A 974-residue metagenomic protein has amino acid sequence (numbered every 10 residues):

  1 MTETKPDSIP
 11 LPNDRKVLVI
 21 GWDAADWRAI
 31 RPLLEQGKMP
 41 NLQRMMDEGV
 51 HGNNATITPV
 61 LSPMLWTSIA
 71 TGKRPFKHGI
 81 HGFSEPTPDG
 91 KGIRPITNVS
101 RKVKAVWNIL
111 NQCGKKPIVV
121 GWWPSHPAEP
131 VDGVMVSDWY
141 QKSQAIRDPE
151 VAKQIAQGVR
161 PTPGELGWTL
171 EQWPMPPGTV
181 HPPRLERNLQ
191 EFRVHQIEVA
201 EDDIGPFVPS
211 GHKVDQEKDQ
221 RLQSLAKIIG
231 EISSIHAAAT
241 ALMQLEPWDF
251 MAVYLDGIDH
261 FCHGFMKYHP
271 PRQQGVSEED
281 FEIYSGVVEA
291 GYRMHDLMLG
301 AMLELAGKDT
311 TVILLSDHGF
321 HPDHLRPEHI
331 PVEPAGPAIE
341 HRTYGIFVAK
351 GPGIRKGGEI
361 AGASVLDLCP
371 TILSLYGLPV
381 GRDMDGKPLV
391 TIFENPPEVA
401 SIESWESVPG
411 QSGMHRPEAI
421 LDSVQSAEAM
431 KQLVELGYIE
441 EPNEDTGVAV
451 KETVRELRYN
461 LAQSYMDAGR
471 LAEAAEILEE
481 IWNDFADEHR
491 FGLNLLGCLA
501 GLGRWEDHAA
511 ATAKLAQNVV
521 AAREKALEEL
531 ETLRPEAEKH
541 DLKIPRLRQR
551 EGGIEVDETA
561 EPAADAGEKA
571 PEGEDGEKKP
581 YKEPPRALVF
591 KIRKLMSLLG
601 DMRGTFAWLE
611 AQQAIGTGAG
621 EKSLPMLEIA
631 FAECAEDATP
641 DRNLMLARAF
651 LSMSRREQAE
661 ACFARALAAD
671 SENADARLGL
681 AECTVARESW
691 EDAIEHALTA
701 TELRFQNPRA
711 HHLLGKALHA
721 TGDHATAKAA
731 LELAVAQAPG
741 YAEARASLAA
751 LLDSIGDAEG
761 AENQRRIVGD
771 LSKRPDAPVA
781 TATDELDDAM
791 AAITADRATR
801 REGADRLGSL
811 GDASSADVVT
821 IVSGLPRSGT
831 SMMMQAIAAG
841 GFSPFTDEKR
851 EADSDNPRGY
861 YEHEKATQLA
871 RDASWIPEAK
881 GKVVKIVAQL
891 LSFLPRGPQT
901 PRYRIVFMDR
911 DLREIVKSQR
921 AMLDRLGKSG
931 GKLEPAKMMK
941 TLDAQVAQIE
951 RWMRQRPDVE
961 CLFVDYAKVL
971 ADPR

Functional and structural regions predicted by a protein language model:
P6, T311-G351, D385, S401-W405: Histidine-centered active-site microenvironments of extracellular/periplasmic hydrolases and transferases
N41, A290-P331, I372: Metal-dependent active-site segment of extracytoplasmic phospho-/sulfohydrolases and closely related
I57, R800-K880: PAPS-dependent sulfotransferase catalytic core
R74-E279: His/Asp/Glu-rich, glycine-adjacent segments that coordinate divalent cations and/or stabilize oxyanion chemistry on
G300-L303, H329-P379, N395: Substrate-binding rim/cap in mid-to-C-terminal beta-strand-loop elements of soluble/periplasmic
V735, V883, V887-A971: PAPS-dependent sulfotransferase catalytic domain
